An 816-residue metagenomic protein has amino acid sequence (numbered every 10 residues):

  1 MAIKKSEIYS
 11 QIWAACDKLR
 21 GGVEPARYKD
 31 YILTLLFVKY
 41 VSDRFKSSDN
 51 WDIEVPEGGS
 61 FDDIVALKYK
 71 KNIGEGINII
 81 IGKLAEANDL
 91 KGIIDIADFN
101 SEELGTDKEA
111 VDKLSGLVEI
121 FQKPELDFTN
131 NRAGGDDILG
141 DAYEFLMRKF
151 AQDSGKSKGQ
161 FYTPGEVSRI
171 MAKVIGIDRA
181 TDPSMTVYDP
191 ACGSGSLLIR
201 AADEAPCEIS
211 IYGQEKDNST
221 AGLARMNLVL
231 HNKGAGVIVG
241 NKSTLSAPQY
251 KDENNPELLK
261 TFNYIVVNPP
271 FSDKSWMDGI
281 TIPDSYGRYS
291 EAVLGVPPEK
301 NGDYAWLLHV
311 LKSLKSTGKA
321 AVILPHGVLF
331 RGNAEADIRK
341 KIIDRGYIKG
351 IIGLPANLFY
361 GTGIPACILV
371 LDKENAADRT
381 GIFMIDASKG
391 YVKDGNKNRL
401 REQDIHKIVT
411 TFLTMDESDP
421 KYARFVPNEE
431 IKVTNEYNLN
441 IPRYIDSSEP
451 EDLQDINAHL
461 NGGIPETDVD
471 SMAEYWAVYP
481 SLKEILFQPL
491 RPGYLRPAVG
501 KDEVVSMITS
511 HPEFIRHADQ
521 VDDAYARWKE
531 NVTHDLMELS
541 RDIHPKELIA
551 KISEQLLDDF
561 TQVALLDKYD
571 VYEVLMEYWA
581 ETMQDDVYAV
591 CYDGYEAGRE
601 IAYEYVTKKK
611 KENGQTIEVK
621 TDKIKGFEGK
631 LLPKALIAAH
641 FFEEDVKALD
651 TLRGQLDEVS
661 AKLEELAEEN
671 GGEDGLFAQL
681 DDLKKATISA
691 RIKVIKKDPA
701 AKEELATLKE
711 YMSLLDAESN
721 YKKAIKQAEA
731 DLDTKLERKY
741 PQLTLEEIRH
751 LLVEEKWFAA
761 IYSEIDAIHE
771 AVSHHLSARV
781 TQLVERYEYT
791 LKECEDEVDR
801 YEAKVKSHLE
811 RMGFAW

Functional and structural regions predicted by a protein language model:
M1-I175, G236-Q249, G353-A356, R379-T380 (+3 more regions): Non-catalytic, mostly N-terminal accessory regions of nucleic-acid modification and defense proteins
Q11-A14, K18, R27-F37, V296-L371: Conserved Class I SAM-dependent methyltransferase catalytic core
K39-D49, F150, R179, A205 (+4 more regions): A generic secondary-structure signal for well-formed alpha-helical elements
D107, R132, G213-D217, Y264 (+8 more regions): Hydrophobic alpha-helical scaffolding
D153, Q160, N254-E257, L311-S313 (+2 more regions): Replace "in large, NTP-powered and nucleic-acid-processing enzymes" with "in large, NTP-powered factors and other
S157-V267, S272-P283, R288-L294, Y304-A305 (+4 more regions): Conserved S-adenosyl-L-methionine
C367-I368, D372-V409: Conserved P-loop NTPase
Q403, T411-S418: Eukaryote-biased recognition of long, low-complexity, charge-rich segments
